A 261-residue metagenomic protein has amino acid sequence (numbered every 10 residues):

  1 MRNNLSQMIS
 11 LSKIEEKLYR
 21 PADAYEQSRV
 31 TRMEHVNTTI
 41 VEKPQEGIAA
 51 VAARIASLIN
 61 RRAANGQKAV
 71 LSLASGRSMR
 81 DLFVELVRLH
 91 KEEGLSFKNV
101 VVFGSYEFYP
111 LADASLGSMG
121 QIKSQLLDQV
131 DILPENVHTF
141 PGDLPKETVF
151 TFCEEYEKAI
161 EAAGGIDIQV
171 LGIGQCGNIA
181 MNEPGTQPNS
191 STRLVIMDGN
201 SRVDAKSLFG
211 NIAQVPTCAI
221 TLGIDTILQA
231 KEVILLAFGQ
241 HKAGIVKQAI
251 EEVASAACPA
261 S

Functional and structural regions predicted by a protein language model:
R2-E15, A22-Y25, V30, L222-D225 (+1 more regions): ATP/nucleoside-binding phosphotransfer catalytic cores, i.e., glycine-rich phosphate-binding loops
R2-L71: N-terminal glycine-/serine-/threonine-rich phosphate-binding loop
K17-H35, L95-I168: Ligand-binding beta-strand-loop-alpha-helix segment within the catalytic cores of soluble metabolic enzymes
A63-E92: Glycine-rich N-terminal segment of FAD-binding domains in flavoprotein oxidoreductases, spanning the beta-loop-helix
L73-S78, L171-Q175, F238: Glycine-rich beta-strand-to-loop/alpha-helix junction loops that act as flexible
V84-S96, G120, S124, P184-L194 (+1 more regions): A glycine- and small-aliphatic-rich helix-loop capping segment at beta-alpha/alpha-beta transitions that lines
G164-S190: Glycine-rich phosphate-binding loop
A180-I224: Class I SAM-dependent methyltransferase SAM-binding "motif I" and its flanking Rossmann-like core
